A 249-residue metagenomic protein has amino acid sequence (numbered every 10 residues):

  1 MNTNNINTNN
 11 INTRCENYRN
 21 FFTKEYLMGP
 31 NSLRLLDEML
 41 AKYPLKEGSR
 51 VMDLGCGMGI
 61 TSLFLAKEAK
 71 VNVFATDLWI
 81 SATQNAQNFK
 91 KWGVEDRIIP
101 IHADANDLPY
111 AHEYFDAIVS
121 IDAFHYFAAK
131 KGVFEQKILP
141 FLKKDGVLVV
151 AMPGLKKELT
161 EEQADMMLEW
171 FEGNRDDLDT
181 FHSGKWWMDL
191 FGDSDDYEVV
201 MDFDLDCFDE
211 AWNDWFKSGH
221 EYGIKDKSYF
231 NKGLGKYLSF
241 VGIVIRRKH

Functional and structural regions predicted by a protein language model:
F21-D37: Conserved SAM-binding loop and adjacent beta-strand
M52, M58-D107: Class I SAM-dependent methyltransferase SAM/SAH-binding core
N106-I118: A short acidic, Gly/Pro-enriched loop at the edge of an enzyme's catalytic core that lines a small-molecule cofactor
A117-K130: A short SAM/SAH-binding and catalytic strip from SAM-dependent methyltransferases
G132-V147: A short glycine-rich, Lys/Arg-flanked "PGG" loop and its adjoining helix->strand segment in the class I
V149-E172: Conserved class I S-adenosyl-L-methionine
L178-D195: Short alpha-helix
V200-H249: Conserved Class I S-adenosyl-L-methionine
